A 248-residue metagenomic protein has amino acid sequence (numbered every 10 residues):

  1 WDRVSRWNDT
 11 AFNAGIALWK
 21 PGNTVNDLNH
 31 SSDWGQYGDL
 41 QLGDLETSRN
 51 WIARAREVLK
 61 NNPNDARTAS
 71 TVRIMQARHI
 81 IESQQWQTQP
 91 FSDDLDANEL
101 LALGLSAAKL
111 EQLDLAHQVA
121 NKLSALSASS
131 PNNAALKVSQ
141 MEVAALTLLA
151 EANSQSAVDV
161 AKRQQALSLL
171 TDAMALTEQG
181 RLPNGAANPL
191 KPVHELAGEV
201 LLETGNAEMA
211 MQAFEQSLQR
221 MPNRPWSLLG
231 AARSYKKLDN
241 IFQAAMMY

Functional and structural regions predicted by a protein language model:
R6-K20, I52-N61, N121-A128, S168-R181 (+1 more regions): Amphipathic alpha-helical segments of tetratricopeptide repeats
G22-N23, D33, A66-R67, L101-A102 (+4 more regions): Alpha-solenoid helical repeat scaffolds
W34, M75, N98, A102 (+6 more regions): "A position-specific structural signal for the A-helix of alpha-solenoid helical repeats
D39, I80, A107, L148 (+3 more regions): Residue at a conserved register position within TPR or TPR-like alpha-solenoid repeats
